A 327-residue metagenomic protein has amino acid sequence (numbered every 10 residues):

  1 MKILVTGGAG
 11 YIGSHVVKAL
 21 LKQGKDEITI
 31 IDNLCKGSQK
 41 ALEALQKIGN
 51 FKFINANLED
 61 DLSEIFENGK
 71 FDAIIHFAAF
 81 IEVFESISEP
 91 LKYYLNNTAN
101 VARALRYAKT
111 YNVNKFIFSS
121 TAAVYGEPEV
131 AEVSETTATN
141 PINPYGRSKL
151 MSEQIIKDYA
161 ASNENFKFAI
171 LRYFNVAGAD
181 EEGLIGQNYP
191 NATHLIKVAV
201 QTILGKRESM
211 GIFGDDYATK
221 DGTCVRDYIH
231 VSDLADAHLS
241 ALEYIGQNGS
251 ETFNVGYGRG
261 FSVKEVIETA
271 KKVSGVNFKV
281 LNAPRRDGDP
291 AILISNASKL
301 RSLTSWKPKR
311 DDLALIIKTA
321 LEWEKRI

Functional and structural regions predicted by a protein language model:
M1-A179: N-terminal Rossmann-like NAD(P)+-binding domain of SDR-like oxidoreductases, especially those catalyzing
K47, I54, N188-A192, R259 (+1 more regions): Residue-level signature of the cytosolic catalytic core of signaling kinases
I142, N175-A192, V200-Q201, D216-S232 (+1 more regions): Glycine-rich "substrate-gating" loop/helix at the edge of Rossmann-like oxidoreductase active sites
L171, E182, G211-I212: Oxidoreductase cofactor-interface core, primarily capturing Rossmann-like NAD(P)-dependent enzymes
L195-V198, E268: Short beta-to-alpha transition helix within the HATPase_c
L204-I327: C-terminal substrate-binding subdomain of Rossmann-fold SDR/epimerase-dehydratase oxidoreductases
